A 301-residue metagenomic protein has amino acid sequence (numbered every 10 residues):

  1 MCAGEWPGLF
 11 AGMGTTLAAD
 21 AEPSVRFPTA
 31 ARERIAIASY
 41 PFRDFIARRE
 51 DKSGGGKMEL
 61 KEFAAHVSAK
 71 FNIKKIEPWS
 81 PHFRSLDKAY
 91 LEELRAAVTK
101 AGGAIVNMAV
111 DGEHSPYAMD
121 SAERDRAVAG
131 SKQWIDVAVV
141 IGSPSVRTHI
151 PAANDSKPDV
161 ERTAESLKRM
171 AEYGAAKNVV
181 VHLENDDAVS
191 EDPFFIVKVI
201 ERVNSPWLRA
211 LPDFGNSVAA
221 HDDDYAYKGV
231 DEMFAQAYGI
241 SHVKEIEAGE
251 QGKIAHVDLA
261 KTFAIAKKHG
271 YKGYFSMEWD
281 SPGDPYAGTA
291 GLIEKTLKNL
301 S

Functional and structural regions predicted by a protein language model:
C2-V140, A175, S205, R209 (+6 more regions): N-terminal pre-domain/capping segments
I37, I105-N107, R147, L183 (+2 more regions): Hydrophobic residues in well-ordered beta-strands that form the structural core
K75, S145, I240, G273-Y274: Residues at the N-termini of beta-strands
K75-I76, A164-A264: Acidic/histidine-rich catalytic cores of soluble enzymes
F83-S85, H114-P116, A153-S156, D187-S190 (+3 more regions): Short, small-residue-enriched loops and turns at beta-alpha junctions that line or gate enzyme active sites
G103, V179, H269-G273: A short helix->loop->beta-strand "cap" motif at the edges of active sites that frequently abuts
V137-P158, K177-V189, S276-M277: Active-site groove signature of glycoside hydrolases
K272-P282: Substrate-binding cleft of secreted/luminal carbohydrate-active enzymes
